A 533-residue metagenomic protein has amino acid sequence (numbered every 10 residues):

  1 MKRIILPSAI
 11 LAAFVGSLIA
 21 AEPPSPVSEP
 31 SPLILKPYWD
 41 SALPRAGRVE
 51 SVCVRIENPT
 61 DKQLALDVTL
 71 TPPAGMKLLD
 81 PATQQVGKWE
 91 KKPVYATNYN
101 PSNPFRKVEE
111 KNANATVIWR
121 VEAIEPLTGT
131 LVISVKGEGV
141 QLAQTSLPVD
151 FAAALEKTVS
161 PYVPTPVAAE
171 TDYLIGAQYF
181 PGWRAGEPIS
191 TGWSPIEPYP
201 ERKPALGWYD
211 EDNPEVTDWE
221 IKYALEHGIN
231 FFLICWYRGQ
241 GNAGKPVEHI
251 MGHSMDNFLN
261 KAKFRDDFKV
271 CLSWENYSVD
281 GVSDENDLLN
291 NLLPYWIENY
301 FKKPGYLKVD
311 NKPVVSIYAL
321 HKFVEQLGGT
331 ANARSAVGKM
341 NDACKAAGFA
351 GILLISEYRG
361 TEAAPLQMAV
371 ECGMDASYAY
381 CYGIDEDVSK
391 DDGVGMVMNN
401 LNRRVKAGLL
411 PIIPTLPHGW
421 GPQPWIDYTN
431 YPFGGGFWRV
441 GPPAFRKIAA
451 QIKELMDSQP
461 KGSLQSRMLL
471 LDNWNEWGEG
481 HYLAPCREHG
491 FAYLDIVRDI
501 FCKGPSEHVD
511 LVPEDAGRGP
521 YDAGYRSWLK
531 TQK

Functional and structural regions predicted by a protein language model:
M1-I4: Positively charged n-region of N-terminal signal peptides that target proteins for export
P7-S17: Bacterial N-terminal signal peptides
P24-A46: Low-complexity, acidic Ser/Thr/Pro/Gly-rich terminal tails and inter-domain linkers that flank the onset of structured
A46-K62: Short beta-strand elements of extracellular/lumenal beta-sandwich folds
G47, K62-L64, E125-G129: Short tyrosine-centred short linear motifs in exposed loops/low-complexity segments
V52-I56, W119, L131-S134: Buried hydrophobic-core signal for structured, non-transmembrane domains
D61-K77, A82-K88, K136: Short acidic, flexible loop segments centered on an aromatic residue
T71, E90-P101, K107-N114, A123-G129 (+1 more regions): Glycan-processing catalytic domains of CAZymes
